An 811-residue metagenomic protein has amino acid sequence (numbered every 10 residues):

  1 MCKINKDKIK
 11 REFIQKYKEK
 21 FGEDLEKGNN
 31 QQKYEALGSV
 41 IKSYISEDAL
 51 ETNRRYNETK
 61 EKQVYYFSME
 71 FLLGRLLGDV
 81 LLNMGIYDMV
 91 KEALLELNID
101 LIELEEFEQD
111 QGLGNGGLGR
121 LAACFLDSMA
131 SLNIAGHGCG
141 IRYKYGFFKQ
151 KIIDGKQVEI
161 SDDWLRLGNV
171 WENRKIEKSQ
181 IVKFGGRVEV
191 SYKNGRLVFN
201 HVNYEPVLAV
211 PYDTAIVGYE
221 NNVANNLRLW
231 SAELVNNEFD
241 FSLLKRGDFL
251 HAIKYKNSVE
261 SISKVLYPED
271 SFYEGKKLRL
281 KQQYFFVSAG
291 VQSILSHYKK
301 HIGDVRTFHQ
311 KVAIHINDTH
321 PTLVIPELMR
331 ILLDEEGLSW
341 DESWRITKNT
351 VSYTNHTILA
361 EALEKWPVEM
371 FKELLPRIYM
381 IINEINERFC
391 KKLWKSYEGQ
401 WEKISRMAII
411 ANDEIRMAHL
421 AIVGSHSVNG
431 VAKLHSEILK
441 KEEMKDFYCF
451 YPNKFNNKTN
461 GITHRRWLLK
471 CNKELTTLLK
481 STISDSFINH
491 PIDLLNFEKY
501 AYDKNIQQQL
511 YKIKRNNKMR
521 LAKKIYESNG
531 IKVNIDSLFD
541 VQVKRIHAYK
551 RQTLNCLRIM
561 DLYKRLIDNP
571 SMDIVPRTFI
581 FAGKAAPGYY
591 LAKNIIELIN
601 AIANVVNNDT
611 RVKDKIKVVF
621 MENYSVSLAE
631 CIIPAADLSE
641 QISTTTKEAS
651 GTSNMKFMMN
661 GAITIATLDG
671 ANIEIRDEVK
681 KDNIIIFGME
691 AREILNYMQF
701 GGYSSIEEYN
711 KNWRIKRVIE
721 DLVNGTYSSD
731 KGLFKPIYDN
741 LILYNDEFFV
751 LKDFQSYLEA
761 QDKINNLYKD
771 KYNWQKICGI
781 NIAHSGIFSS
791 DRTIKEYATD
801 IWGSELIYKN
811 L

Functional and structural regions predicted by a protein language model:
M1-L811: A conserved ligand/cofactor-binding region detector
